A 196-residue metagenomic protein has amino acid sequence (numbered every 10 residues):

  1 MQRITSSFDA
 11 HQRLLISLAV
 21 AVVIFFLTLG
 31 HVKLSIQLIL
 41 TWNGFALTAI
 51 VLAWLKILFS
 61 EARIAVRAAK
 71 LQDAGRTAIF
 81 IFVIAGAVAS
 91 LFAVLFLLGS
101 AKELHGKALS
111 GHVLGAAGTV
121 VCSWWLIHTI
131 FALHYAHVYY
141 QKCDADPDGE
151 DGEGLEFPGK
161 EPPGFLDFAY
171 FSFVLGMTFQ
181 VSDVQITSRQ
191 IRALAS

Functional and structural regions predicted by a protein language model:
F8-L29, V88: The first (N-terminal) embedded transmembrane alpha-helix
A19-A21, I79-F96, G118, Y170-V174: Hydrophobic alpha-helical transmembrane segments of multi-pass integral membrane proteins
L34-V51: Loop-to-helix transition at the N-terminal end of transmembrane alpha-helices
W54-Q72, L95-H105: Membrane-helix interface/capping segments
A65-A85: Juxtamembrane helix-capping/reentrant segments at transmembrane boundaries
V121-D146: Transmembrane alpha-helix/helix-exit interface in multi-pass inner-membrane proteins
Y139-Q141, A145-Q185: Membrane-proximal soluble regions of multi-pass membrane proteins
Q185-S196: Interfacial loop-to-transmembrane junctions
